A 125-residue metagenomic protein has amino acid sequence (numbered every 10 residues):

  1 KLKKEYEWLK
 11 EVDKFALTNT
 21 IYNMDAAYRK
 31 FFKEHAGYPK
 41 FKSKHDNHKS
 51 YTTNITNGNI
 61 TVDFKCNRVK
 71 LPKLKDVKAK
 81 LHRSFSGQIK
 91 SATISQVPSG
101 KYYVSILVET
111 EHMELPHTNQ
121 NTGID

Functional and structural regions predicted by a protein language model:
K1-I124: Nucleic-acid substrate recognition interfaces
